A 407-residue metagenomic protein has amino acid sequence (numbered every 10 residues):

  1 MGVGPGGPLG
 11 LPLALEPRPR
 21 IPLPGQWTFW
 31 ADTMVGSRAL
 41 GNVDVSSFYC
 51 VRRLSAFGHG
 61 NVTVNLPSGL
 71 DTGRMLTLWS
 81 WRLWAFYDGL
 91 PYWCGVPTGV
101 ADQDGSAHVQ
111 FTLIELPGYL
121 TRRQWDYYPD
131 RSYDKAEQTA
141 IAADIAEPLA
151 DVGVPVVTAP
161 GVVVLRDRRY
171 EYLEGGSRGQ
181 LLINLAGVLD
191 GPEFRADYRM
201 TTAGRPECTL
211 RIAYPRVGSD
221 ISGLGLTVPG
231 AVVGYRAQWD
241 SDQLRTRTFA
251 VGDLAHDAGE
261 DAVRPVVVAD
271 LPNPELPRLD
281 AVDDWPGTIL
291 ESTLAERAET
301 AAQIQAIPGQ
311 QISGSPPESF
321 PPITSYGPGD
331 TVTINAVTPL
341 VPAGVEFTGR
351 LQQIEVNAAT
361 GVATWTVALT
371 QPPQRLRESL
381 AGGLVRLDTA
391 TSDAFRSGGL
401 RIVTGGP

Functional and structural regions predicted by a protein language model:
G2-F29, G187, L210-G361, P373-E378 (+1 more regions): Acidic, small/polar-enriched beta strand-loop surface segments
G2-Q138: Beta-strand-rich assembly/attachment modules of structural machines
V51-G69, A107-G118, L185, A250 (+3 more regions): Oligomerization/assembly interface segments of phage tail-like spikes and tubes
R52, Q103, T201-T202, Q238-D242 (+1 more regions): A general structural signal for short secondary-structure junctions and capping/turn motifs
L76-R82, G175, P229, G329-T331: Glycine-centered loop/turn motifs
W84-L113, T333-L369: Short beta-strand and beta-hairpin "edge-sheet" elements
H108, T112-D240: Charged- and aromatic-enriched interaction segments used to assemble and dock large macromolecular complexes
E115-P117, Y198, L254, T338 (+1 more regions): A mature extracytoplasmic/lumenal domain signature
